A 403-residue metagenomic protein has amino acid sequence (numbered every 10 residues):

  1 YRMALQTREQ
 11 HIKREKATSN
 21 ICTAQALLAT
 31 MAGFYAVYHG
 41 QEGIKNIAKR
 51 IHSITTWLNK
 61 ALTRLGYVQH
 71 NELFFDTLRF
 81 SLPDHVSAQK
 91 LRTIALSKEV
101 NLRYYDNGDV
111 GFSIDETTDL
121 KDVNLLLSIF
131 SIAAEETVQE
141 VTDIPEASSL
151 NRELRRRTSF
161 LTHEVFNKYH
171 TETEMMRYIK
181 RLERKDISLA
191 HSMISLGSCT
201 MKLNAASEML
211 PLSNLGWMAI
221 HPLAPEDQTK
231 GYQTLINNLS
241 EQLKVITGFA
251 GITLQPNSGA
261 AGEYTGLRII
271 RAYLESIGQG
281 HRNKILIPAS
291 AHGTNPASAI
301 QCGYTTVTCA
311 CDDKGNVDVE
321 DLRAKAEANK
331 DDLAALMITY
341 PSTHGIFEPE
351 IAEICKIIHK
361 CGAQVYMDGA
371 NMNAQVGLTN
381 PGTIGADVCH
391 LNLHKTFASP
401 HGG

Functional and structural regions predicted by a protein language model:
Y1-A61, L65, H70-E72, V388-G403: Active-site C-terminal subdomain of aminotransferase-like
T23-L28, S113, I187-S207, Q255-G266 (+1 more regions): Conserved phosphate/anionic-ligand binding catalytic regions in large, soluble enzymes, centered on
V37-G43, H70-F74, R155-R156, S213-D227 (+3 more regions): Gly-rich Lys/Arg/Thr-decorated short loops/hinges at beta-loop-alpha junctions or inter-strand turns that position
L62-T63, R79-F80, T93, G231 (+1 more regions): Conserved PLP-enzyme active-site core in the AAT-like
L65-I94, I114-T117: Conserved PLP-binding catalytic core of the aspartate aminotransferase-like
I94-S97, Y105-I132, E136: Noncatalytic alpha-helical scaffolds and linker/capping helices
L120-S195, C199-S207, L212-M218: Flexible inter-domain linker/hinge segments
T171, G216-N257, G262: Conserved N-terminal alpha-helix of the aminotransferase class I/II PLP-enzyme fold
